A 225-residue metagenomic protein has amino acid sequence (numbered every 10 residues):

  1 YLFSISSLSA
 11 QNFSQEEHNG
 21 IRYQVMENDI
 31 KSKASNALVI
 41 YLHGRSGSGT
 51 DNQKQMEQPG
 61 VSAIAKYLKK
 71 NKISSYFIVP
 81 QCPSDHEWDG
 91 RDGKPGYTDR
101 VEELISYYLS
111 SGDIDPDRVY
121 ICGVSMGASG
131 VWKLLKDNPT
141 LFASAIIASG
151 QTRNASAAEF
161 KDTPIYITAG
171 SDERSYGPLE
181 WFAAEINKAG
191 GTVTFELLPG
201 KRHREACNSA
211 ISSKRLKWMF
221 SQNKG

Functional and structural regions predicted by a protein language model:
L8-L38, S75, C122-V124, S129 (+4 more regions): A domain-start/cap signature at the N-terminus of enzymes
A34, H86-S125: Gly/Ser-rich "nucleophile elbow"/oxyanion-hole loop immediately N-terminal to the catalytic nucleophile in hydrolases
L38, L42-T98: Active-site machinery of serine-nucleophile hydrolases
E57-K69, A148-A158, G177, W181-F182: Alpha-helical scaffolding within the catalytic cores of extracellular/periplasmic polymer-degrading hydrolases
I73, F160-I165: Short, proline-enriched alpha-helix->beta-strand connector loops that line the catalytic pocket of alpha/beta-hydrolase
S110-S111, D117-K161: Primarily recognizes the serine-hydrolase "nucleophile elbow" in alpha/beta-hydrolase and SGNH/GDSL folds
A155-S156, P164-G225: C-terminal catalytic histidine-bearing segment of alpha/beta-hydrolase fold enzymes
